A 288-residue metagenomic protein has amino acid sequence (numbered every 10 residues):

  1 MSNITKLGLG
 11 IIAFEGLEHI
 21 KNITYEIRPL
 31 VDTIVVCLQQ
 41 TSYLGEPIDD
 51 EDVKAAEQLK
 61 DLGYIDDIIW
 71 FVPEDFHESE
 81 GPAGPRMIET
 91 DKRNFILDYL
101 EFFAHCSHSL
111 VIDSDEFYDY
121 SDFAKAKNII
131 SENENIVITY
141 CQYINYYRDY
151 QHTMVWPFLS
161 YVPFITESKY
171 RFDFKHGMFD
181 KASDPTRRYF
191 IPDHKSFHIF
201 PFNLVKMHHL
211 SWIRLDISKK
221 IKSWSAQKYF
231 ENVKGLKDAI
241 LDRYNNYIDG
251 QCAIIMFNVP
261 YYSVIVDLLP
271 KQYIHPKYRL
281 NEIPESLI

Functional and structural regions predicted by a protein language model:
M1-P29, V36, L287-I288: N-proximal low-complexity "stem/linker" segments adjacent to membrane-targeting elements
I4, Q39-H108: Active-site-proximal specificity loops/subdomain of glycosyltransferases
G10-E15, C37, V111-D113, Y120 (+1 more regions): Short His-Asn-centered micro-motif
T24-D32, E101, A126-N133: Short, surface-exposed basic-aromatic patches at helix termini and helix-loop junctions that form
I34, I96, A104-D119: Short beta-strand-to-loop acidic/aromatic patch adjacent to the donor-nucleotide binding site
V35, I69-F71, L110, T139 (+1 more regions): Hydrophobic/aromatic beta-strand patches that form the interior of the parallel beta-sheet core in alpha/beta enzyme
P82-L97, E116-I288: Catalytic-site signature of metal-activated, phosphate-bearing donor transferases, centered on the GT-A/GT-A-like
